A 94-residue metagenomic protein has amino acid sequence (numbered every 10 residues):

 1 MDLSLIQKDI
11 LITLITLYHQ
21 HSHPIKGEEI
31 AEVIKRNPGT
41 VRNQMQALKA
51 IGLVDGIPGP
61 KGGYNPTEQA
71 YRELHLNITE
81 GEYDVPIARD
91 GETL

Functional and structural regions predicted by a protein language model:
M1-T13: Short alpha-helical segments that sit at the start of domains
I15-H19: Short, amphipathic alpha-helical "recognition" segments used to contact nucleic acids or chromatin
Q20-V33: Short acidic, hydrophobic short linear motifs in intrinsically disordered regions
K35-A50: Short amphipathic alpha-helical interaction segments
K49-G59: A short, conserved structural fragment
P60-Q69: Minor-groove-contacting beta-hairpin "wing" of winged helix-turn-helix DNA-binding domains
A70-L76: Short, charged/polar, Gly/Pro-enriched secondary-structure boundary elements
L76-L94: Amphipathic alpha-helical dimerization/coiled-coil segments that flank or bridge DNA-binding/regulatory modules
